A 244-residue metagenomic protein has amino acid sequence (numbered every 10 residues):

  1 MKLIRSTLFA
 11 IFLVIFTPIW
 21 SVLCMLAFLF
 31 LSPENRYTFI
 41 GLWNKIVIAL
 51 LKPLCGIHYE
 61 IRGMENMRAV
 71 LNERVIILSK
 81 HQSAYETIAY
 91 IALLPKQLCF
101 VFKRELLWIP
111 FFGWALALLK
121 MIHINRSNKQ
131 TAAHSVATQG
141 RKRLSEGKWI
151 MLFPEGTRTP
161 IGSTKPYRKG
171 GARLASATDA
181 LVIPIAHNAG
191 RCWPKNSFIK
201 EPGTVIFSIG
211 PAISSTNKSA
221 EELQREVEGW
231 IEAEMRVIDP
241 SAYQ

Functional and structural regions predicted by a protein language model:
M1-L29, T38, L42, R68 (+2 more regions): Membrane-interfacial terminal anchoring regions of lipid-handling membrane enzymes
L3, H134-Q244: Non-catalytic C-terminal accessory region of glycerolipid acyltransferases and related lyso-lipid remodeling enzymes
S21-K45, P53-L54, A69-K129: Catalytic core of membrane glycerolipid acyltransferases/transacylases, capturing the structured, soluble-facing
A49, I88, A172-R173: Active-site phosphate/pyrophosphate- and oxyanion-stabilizing loops and adjacent acidic/basic residues in soluble
A49-Y59: Transmembrane alpha-helices and immediately adjacent membrane-cytoplasm interface residues in multi-pass integral
I61, I77, F100-V101, F207-I209: Generic preference for hydrophobic
E65-V70, I199-K200: A short beta-turn/loop motif at secondary-structure boundaries
